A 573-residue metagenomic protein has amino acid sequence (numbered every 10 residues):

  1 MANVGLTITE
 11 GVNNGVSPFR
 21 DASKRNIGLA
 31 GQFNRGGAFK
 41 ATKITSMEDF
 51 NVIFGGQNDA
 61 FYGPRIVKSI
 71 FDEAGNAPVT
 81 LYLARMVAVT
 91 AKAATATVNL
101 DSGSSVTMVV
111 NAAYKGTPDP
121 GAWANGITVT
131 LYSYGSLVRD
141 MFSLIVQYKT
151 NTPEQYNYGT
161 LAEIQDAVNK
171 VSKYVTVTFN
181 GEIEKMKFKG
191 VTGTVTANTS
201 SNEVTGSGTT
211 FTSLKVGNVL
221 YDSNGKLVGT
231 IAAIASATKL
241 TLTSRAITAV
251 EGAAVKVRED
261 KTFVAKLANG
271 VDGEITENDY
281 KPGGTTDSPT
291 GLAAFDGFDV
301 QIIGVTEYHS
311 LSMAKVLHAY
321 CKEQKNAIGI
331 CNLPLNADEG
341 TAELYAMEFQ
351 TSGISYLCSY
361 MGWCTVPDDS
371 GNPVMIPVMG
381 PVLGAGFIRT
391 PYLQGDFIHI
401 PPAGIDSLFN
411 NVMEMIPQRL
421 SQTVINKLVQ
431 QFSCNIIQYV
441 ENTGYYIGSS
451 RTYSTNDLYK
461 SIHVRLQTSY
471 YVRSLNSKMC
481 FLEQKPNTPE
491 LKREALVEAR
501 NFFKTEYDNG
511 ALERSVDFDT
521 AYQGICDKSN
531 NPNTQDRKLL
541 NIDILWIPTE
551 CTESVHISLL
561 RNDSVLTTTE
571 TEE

Functional and structural regions predicted by a protein language model:
M1-K189, Y221, T230, R258-E498 (+7 more regions): A glycine- and small-residue-enriched flexible loop/hinge signal that marks low-structured segments
L100-V110, F188-A254: Autoprocessing Asn-cyclization modules and mimics
C551-L560: Conserved glycine-rich phosphate/nucleotide-binding loop and adjacent Mg2+-coordinating catalytic segment
